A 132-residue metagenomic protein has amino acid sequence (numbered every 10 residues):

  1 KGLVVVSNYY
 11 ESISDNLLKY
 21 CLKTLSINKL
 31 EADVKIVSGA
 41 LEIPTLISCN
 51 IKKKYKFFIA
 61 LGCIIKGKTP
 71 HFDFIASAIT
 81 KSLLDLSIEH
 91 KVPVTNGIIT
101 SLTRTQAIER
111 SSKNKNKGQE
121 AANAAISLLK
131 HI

Functional and structural regions predicted by a protein language model:
K1-V34: Glycine-rich phosphate/diphosphate-binding loop of Rossmann-like nucleotide-binding domains
N8-Y9, C63-I64, I99-T103: Short, ordered loop/turn segments at secondary-structure junctions
T24-K53: Active-site rim loops that border cofactor/substrate pockets in soluble metabolic enzymes
V34, F57-L61, P93-I99: Short beta-strand segments at enzyme active-site cores
T45-L83: Glycine-rich phosphate-binding loop
D73-T100: Short, acidic/small-residue loops that bind anionic groups at enzyme active sites
L102-G118: Phosphate-binding/catalytic loops
K115-I132: A charged, well-structured terminal subsegment
